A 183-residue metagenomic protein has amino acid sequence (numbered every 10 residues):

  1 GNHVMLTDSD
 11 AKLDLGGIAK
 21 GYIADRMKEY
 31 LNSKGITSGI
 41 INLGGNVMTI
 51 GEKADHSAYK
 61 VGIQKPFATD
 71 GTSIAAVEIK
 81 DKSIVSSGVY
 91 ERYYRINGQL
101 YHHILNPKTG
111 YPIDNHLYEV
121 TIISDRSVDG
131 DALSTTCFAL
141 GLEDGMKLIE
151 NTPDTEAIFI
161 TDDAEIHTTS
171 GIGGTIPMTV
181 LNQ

Functional and structural regions predicted by a protein language model:
G1-Q183: Mature catalytic core of soluble alpha/beta enzymes
